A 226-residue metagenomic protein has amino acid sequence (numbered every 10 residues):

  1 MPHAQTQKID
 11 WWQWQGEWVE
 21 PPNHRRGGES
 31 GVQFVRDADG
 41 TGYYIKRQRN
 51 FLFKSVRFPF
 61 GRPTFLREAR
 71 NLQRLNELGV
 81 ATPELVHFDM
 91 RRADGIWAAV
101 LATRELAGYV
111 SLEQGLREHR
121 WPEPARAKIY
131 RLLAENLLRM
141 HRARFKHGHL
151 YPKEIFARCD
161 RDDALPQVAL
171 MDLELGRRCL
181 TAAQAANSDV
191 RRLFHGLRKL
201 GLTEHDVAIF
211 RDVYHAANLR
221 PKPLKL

Functional and structural regions predicted by a protein language model:
M1-Q13: Polybasic, low-complexity association/targeting segments
W11-L112, R142: Conserved ATP-binding subdomain of kinase catalytic cores across diverse folds
G31-R36, Y43-I45, E135-C179: Active-site acidic catalytic loop and adjacent metal/ATP-binding pocket of ATP-dependent phosphoryl transfer enzymes
N50-S55, R117-W121, D172-E174, N187-R191: Short glycine/proline- and charge-enriched loop/turn segments that cap or connect secondary-structure elements
F60-P63, P124-K128, A185: Alpha-helix N-cap and loop-to-helix initiation/capping positions
L66, A127-R131, A208: Non-membrane alpha-helical structural segments and their capping/turn regions in soluble enzymes
N71-A81, Y109, E113-G148, K153: Conserved kinase catalytic-core helix
D160, L165-L226: C-lobe/activation-segment region of protein kinase-like
